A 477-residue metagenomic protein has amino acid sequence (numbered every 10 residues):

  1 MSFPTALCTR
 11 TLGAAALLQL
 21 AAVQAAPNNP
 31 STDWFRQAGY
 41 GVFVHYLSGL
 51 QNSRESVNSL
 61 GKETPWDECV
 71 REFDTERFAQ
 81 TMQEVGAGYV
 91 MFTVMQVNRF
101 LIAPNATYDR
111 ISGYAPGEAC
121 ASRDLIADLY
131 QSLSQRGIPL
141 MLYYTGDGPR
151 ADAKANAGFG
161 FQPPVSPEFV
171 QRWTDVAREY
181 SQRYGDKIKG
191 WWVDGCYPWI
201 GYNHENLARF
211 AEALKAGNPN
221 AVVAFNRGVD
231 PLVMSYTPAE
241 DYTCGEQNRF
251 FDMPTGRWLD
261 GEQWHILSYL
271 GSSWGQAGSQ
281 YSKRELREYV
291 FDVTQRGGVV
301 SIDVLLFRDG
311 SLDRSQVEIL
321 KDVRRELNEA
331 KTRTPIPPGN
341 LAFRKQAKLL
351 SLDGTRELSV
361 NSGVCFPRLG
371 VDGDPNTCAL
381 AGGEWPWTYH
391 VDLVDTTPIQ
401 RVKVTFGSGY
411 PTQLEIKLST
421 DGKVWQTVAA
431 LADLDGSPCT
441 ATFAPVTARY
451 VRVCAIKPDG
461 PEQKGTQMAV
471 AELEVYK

Functional and structural regions predicted by a protein language model:
M1-L12: Bacterial N-terminal signal peptides that target proteins for export
F3-T5, G86, Y184, D395: Residues at helix C-cap/C′ positions in short coil/turn segments immediately following an alpha-helix
L12-L18: Hydrophobic helical h-region of N-terminal Sec-dependent signal peptides in bacterial secretory/periplasmic proteins
L20-A22: N-terminal signal peptide c-region/cleavage motif recognized by signal peptidases
A26-Q346, R356, K403-F406, A429 (+2 more regions): Mature catalytic domains of secreted/periplasmic carbohydrate-active enzymes
S53-T64, E357-A381, Q467-M468: Short, polar loop/linker segments at the starts of domains and inter-domain junctions
I336-P337, G370-A429, D433-K477: Aromatic, loop-rich ligand-recognition surfaces of beta-strand-rich domains
P337-V371: Predominantly extracellular/luminal regions of secreted and cell-surface proteins, especially disulfide-bonded
